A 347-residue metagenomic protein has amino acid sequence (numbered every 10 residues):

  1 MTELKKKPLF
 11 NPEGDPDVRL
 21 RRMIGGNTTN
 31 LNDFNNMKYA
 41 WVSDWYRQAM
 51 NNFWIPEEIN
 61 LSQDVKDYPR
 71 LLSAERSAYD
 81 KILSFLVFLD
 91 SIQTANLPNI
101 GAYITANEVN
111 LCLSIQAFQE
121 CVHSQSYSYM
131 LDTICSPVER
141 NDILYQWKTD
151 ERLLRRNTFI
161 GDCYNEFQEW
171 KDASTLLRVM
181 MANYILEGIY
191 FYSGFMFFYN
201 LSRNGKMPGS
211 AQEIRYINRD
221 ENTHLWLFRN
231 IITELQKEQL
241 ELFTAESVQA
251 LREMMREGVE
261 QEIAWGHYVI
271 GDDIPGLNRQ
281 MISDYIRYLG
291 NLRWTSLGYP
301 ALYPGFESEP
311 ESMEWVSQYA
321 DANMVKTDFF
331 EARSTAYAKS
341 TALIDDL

Functional and structural regions predicted by a protein language model:
T2-L347: Non-heme di-metal
